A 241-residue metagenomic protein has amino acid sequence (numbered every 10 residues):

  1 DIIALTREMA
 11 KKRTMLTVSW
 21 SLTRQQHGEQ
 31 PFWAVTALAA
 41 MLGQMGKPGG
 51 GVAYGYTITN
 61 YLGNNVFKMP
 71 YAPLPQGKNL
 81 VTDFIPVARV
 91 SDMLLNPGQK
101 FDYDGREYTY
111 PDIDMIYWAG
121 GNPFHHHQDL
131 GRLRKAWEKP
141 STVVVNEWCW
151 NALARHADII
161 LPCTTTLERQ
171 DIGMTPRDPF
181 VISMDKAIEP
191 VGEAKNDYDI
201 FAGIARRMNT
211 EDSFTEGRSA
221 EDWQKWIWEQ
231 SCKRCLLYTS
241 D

Functional and structural regions predicted by a protein language model:
D1-A34, M41-K47, G55-L62, P73-L236: Non-catalytic alpha/beta scaffold blocks inside enzyme catalytic domains
V52: Anionic-ligand anchoring segments at beta-strand to alpha-helix junctions in alpha/beta enzyme folds, i.e., glycine
F67-A72: P-loop NTPase motor domains
Y238-D241: Conserved small/polar residues in nucleotide/adenosyl-binding loops
